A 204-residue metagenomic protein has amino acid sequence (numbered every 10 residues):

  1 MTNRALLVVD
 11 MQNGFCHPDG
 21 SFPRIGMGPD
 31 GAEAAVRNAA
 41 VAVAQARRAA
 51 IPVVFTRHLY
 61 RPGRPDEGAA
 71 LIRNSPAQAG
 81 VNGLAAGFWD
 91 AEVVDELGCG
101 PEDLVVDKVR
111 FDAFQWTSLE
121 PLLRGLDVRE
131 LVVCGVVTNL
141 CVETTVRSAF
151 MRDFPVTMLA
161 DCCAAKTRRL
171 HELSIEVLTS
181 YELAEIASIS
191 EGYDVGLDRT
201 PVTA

Functional and structural regions predicted by a protein language model:
M1-A5, V41-A49, D66, N74-A204: Active-site-adjacent betaalpha module
L7-M11: N-terminal nucleotide-binding beta1-loop-alpha1 segment
Q12-H17: Short acidic, Gly/Ser-rich segments with clustered Asp/Glu that frequently serve as metal-coordination loops in enzyme
S21-G31: Short glycine-enriched, charge-decorated loop/helix-capping segments at active-site entrances that position
A35-N38: N-terminal post-signal-peptidase region of extra-cytosolic proteins
T56-L59, V136: Short, well-ordered beta-to-alpha junction loops that form the rim of enzyme active sites and present histidine/acidic
H58-A70: A basic- and aromatic-enriched beta-loop-alpha substructure that forms the phosphate/nucleotide- and DNA/RNA-contacting
